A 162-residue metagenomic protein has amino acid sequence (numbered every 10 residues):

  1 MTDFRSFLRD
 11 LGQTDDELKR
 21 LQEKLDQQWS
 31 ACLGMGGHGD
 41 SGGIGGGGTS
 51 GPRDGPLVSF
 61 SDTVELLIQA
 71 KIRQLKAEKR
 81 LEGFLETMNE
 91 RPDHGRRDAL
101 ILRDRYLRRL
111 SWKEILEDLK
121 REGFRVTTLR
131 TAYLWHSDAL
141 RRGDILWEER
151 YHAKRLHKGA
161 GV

Functional and structural regions predicted by a protein language model:
M1-P92, K120-E122, I145-V162: N-terminal interaction/assembly modules
F4-F7, D98, W112: Short runs of predominantly hydrophobic/aromatic residues within well-ordered alpha helices that form helix-helix
P92-L110: Short amphipathic alpha helix immediately N-terminal
L102, E114-L119: Hydrophobic positions on the alpha-helical face of helix-turn-helix-like DNA-binding modules
K120-D138: Short, basic interhelical loop/turn and adjoining N-cap of the next helix at nucleic-acid- or acidic-partner-contacting
A132-R150: DNA major-groove recognition helices of helix-turn-helix
